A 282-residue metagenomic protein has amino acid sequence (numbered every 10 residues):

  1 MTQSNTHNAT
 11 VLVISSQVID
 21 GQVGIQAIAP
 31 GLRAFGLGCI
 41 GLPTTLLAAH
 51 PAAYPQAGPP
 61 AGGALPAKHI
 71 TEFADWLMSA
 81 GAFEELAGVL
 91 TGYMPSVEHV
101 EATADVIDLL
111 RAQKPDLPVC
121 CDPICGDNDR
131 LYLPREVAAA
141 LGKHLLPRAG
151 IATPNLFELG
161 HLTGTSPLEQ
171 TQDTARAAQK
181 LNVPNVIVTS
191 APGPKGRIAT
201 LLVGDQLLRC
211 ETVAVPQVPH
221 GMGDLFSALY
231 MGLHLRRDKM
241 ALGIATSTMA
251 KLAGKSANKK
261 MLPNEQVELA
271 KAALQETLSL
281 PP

Functional and structural regions predicted by a protein language model:
T2-N128, V267-P282: Conserved N-terminal subdomain of the carbohydrate kinase-like
V18, T45-L47, P95, C125-D127 (+4 more regions): Glycine-rich beta-alpha junction loops
L37, D75-F83, D108, A112 (+4 more regions): Generic secondary-structure signature for well-ordered alpha-helical cores
A74-D75, H99-R111, P115, T171-A178 (+3 more regions): Short, electropositive alpha-helical surface patch
V89, N155, G223: Residue-level signal for inorganic ion chemistry
L131-L208, V215-Q217, R237-D238: Conserved phosphate/ATP/ADP-binding segment of small-molecule kinases
H161, P216-I244: Short, small-residue alpha-helix embedded
K239-P282: Charged C-terminal helix
